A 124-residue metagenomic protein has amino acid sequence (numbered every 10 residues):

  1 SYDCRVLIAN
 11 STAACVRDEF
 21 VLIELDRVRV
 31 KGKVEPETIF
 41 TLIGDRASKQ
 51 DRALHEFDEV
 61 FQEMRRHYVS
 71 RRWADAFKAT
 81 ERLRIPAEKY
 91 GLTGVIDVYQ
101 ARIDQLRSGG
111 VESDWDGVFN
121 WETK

Functional and structural regions predicted by a protein language model:
S1-D75, T80-V95, Y99-S108, E112: Cytosolic regulatory/linker segments at or just downstream of nucleotide-handling modules in signal-transduction
V111-K124: Intrinsically disordered, low-complexity, charge-biased linker/tail regions
